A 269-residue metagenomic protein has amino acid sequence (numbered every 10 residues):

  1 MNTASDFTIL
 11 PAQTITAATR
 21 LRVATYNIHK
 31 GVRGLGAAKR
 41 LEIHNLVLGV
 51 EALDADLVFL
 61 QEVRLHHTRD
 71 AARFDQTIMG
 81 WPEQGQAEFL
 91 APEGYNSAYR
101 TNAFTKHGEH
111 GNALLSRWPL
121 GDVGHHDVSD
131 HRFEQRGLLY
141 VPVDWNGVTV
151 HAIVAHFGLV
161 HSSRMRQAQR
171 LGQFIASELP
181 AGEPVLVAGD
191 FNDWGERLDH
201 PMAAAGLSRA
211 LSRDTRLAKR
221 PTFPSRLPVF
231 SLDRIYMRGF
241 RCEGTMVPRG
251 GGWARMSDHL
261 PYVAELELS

Functional and structural regions predicted by a protein language model:
M1-A12, H125, Q173-V185, N192-S269: Metal-dependent phosphoester-hydrolase catalytic domains
M1-E93, F104-E109, Q169, S269: N-terminal, active-site-proximal structural segment of metallo-dependent hydrolase catalytic domains
A12-V23, H110-N112, S116-D122, E134-V154 (+1 more regions): Beta-strand-turn-beta hairpins that frame and shape the catalytic cleft of phosphate-ester-processing enzymes
R22-I28, L46-I78, L115, V141 (+5 more regions): Active-site beta-strand/loop signature of hydrolases that rely on acidic residues for catalysis
K30-A37, H125-S129, A155-S162: Surface-exposed cleft-lining segments at the edges of enzyme active sites
K30-R33, L65-T68, T105-G108, V160-S162 (+3 more regions): Active-site environment of divalent metal-dependent phosphoester hydrolases
G94-V128: Catalytic-core segment of enzymes that process non-peptidic bonds
